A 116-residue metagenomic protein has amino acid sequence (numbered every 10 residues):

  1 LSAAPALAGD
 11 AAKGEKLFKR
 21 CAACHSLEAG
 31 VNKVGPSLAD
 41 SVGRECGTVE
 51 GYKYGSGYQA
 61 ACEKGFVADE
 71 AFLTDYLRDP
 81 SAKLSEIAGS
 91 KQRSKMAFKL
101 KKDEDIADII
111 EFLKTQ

Functional and structural regions predicted by a protein language model:
S2-F18, A29: Electrostatic cytochrome c docking/interface patches
K19-E28, I109: The canonical Cys-X-X-Cys-His
K33-A39: Short cysteine/histidine-rich zinc-coordinating motifs and their immediately flanking basic loops
P36, G51-F72, L77-D105: Axial heme c-ligation environment in periplasmic c-type cytochrome domains
G43-K53: Short microdomains enriched in Cys/His and/or Lys/Arg
D105-K114: Thiol-/selenol-based redox modules, centered on thioredoxin-like and closely related oxidoreductase domains
